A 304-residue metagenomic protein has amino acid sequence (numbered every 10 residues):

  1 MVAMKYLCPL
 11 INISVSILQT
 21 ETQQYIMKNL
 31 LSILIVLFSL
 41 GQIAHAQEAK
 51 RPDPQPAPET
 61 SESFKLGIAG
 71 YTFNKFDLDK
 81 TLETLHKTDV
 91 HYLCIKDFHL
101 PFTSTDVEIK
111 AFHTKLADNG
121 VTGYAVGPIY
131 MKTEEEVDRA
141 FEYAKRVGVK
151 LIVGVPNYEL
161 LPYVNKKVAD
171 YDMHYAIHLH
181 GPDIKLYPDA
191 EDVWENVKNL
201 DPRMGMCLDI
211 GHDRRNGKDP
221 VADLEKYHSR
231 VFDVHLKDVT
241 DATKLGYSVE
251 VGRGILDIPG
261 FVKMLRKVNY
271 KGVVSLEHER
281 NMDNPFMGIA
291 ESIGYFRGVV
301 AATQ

Functional and structural regions predicted by a protein language model:
M1-K50: Bacterial Sec-dependent N-terminal signal peptides
Q23, A46-G70, K75-H91, A190 (+2 more regions): Histidine-acidic metal/acid-base catalytic patches
L30, H45-L151, A169, A301-Q304: N-terminal pre-domain/capping segments
Q42, F102-T103, I184, D283-P285: A generic structural signal for short coil/turn motifs at secondary-structure boundaries
R51, D79, D118-M206, R214-R215 (+1 more regions): Active-site acidic/histidine proton-transfer and metal-coordination neighborhood in alpha/beta enzyme cores
A69-Y71, K96, G127-I129, G154-Y158 (+4 more regions): Active-site-proximal beta-strand/loop segments in catalytic clefts of secreted hydrolases
F102, L161, T243: Short glycine-rich, flexible loops that bind phosphorylated cofactors or substrates
A111-T114, E142-A144, A169-D172, V193-N196 (+3 more regions): Short, hinge-like loop/turn segments at secondary-structure boundaries
